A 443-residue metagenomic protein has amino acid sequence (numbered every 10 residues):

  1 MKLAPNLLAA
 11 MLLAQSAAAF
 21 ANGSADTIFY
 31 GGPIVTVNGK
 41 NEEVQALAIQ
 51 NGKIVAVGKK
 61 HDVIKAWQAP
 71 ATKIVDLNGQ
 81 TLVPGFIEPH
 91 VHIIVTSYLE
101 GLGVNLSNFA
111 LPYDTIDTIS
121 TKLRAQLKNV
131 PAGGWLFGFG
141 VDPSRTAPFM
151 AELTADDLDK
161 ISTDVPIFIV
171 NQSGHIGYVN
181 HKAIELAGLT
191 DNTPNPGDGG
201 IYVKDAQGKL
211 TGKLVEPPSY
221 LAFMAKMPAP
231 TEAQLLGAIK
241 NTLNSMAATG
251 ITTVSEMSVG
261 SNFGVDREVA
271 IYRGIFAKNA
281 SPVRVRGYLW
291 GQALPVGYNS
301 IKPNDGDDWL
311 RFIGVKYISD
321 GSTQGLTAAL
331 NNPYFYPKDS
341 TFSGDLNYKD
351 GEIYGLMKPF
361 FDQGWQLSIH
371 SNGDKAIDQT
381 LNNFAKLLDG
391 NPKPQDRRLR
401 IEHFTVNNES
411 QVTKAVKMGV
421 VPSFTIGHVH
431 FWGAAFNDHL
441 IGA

Functional and structural regions predicted by a protein language model:
M1-L7: Bacterial N-terminal signal peptides that target proteins for export
A14-S16: N-terminal signal peptide c-region/cleavage motif recognized by signal peptidases
G23-Y30, V35, G39-Y298, Y317 (+4 more regions): Divalent metal-binding segments
G274-R284, N304-L310, D362-Q363, A385-R397 (+1 more regions): Secondary-structure transition/capping motifs at alpha-helix termini and the adjoining loop/turn into the next element
W290-V296, E402-Q411: Short, conserved secondary-structure transition motifs
W309-T327, V420-V429: Non-cysteine beta-strand/loop elements that form the S-adenosyl-L-methionine
V406-A443: Active-site-adjacent C-terminal substructures of enzyme catalytic domains
